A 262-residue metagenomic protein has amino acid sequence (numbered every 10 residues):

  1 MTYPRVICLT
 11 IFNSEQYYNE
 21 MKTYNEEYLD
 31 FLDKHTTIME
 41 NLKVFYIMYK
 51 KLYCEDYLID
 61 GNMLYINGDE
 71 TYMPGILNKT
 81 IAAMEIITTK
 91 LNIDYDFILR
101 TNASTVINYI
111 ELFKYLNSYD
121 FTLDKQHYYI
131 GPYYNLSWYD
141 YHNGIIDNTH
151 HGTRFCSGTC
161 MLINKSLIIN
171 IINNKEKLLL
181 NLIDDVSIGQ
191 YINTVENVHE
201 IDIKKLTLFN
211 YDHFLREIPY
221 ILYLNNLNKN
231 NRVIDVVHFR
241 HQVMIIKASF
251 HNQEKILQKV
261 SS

Functional and structural regions predicted by a protein language model:
M1-T23: N-proximal low-complexity "stem/linker" segments adjacent to membrane-targeting elements
M1-Y3, I38, Y57-I59, T122-D124 (+5 more regions): Extracellular/periplasmic catalytic domains that process cell-envelope and extracellular macromolecules
I7-I11, V44-Y46, G158-L162: Conserved, well-structured core segments
M21-L42: Short, acidic, metal-binding catalytic loop of nucleotide-sugar glycosyltransferases
F31-H35, A82-K90, Y115-S118: A generic secondary-structure signal
F45-D96, V106-I110: Active-site-proximal specificity loops/subdomain of glycosyltransferases
M73, L77, F97-T101, T105-V195 (+3 more regions): Conserved catalytic core of nucleotide-sugar-dependent glycosyltransferases
D212-S262: Pan-eukaryotic secretory-pathway lumenal catalytic ectodomains of glycan-active enzymes
